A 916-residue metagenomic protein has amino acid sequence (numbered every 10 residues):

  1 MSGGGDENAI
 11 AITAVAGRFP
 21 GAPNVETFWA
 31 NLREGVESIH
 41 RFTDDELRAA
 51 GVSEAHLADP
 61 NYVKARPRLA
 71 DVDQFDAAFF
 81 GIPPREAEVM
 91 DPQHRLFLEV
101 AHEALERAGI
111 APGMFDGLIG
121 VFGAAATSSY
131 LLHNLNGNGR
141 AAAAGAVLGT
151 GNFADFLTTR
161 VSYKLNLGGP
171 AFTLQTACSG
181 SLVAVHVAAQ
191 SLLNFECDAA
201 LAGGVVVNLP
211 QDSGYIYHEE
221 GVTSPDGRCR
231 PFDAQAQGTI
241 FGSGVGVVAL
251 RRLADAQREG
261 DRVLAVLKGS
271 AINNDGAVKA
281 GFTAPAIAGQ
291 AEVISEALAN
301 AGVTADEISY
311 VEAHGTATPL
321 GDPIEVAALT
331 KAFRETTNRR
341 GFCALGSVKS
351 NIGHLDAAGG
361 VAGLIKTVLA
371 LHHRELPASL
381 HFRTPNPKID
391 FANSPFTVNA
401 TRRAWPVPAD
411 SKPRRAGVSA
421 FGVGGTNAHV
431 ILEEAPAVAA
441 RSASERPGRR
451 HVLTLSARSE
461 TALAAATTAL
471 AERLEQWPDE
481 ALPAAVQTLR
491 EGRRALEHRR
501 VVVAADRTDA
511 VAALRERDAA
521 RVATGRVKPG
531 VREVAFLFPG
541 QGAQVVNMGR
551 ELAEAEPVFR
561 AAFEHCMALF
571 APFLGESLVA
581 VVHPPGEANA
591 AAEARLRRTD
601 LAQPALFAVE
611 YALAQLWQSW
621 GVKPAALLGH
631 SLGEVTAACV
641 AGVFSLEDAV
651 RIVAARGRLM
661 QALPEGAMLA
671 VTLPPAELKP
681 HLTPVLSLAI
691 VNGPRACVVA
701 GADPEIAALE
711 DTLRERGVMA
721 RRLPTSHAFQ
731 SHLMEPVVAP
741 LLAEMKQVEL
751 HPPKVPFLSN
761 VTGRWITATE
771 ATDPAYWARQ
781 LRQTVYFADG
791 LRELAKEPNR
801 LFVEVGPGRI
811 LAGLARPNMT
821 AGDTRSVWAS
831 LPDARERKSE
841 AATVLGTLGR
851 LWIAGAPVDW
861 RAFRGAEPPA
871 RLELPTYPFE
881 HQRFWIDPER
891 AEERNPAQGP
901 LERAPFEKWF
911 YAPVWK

Functional and structural regions predicted by a protein language model:
S2-E445, E593-A594, Q615, F644-R658 (+7 more regions): Condensing-enzyme catalytic core of the thiolase-fold
V15-R18, P285-N300, S411, R415-V534 (+8 more regions): Flexible catalytic loop/linker elements that gate and position reactive groups at enzyme active sites
T27-R33, D44, E99-V100, E106 (+5 more regions): Acyl-thioester-processing domains in fatty-acid/polyketide/NRPS systems
E54, A58, Q74, T304-E307 (+14 more regions): Acyltransferase loading domain of fatty acid and polyketide assembly lines
P112-G113, E491-R493, G525-V527, L627-G629 (+2 more regions): Short beta-strand
H354, A495-E497, L663, A670 (+4 more regions): Acyltransferase
V407, A505, V527, H565-C566 (+3 more regions): Flexible, low-complexity segments
A457, A523-H681, M719-A728, L801-L814 (+2 more regions): FabD-like malonyl-/acyl-CoA
